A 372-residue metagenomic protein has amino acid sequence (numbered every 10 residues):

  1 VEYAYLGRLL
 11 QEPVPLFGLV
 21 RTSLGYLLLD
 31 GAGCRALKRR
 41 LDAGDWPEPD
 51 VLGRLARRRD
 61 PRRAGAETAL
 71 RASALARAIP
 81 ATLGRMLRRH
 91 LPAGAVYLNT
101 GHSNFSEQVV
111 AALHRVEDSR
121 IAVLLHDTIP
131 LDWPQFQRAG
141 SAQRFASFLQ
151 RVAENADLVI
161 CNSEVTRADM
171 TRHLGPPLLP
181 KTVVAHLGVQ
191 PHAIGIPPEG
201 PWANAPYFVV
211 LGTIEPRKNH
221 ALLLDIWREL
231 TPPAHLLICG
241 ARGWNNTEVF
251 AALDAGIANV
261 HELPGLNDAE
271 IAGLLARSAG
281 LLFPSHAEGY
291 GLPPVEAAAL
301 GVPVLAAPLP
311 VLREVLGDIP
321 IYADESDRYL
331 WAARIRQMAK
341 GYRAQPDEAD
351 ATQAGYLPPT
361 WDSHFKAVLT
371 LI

Functional and structural regions predicted by a protein language model:
V1-I372: Carbohydrate transferase catalytic cores enriched for Leloir-type hexosyltransferases
